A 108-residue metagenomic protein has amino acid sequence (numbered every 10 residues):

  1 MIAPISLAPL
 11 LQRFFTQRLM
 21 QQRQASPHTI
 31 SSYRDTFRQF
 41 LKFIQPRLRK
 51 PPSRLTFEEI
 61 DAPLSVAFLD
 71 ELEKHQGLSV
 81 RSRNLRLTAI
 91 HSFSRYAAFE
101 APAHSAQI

Functional and structural regions predicted by a protein language model:
M1-A8: Acidic, low-complexity proline/glycine-rich segments
R13-H28, R34, R38-I108: N-terminal core-binding DNA-recognition domain of tyrosine recombinases/integrases
